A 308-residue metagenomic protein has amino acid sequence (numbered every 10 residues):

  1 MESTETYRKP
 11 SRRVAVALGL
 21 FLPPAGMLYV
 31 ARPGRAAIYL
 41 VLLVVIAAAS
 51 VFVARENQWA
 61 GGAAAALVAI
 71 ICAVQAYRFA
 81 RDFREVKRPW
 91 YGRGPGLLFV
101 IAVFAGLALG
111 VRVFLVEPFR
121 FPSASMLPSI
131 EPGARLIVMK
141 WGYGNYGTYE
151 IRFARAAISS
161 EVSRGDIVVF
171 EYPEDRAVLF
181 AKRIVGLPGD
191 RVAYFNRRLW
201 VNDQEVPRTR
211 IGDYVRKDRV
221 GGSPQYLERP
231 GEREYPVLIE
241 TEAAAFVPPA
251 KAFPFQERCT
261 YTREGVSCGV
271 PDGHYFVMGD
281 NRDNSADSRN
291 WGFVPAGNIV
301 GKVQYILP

Functional and structural regions predicted by a protein language model:
M1-A15, I38-F114, P118: Transmembrane helix recognition focused on a "late"/terminal membrane span
E2-V14, L18-F21, V30-P33, L40 (+3 more regions): Soluble "head" domains of membrane/secretory-pathway proteins
P24-A25: Generic hydrophobic alpha-helical segments
L28, V44-A48, M139: Generic N-terminal helix/loop capping motif
S125: Catalytic nucleophile serine of serine hydrolases, specifically the conserved "nucleophile elbow" pentapeptide
